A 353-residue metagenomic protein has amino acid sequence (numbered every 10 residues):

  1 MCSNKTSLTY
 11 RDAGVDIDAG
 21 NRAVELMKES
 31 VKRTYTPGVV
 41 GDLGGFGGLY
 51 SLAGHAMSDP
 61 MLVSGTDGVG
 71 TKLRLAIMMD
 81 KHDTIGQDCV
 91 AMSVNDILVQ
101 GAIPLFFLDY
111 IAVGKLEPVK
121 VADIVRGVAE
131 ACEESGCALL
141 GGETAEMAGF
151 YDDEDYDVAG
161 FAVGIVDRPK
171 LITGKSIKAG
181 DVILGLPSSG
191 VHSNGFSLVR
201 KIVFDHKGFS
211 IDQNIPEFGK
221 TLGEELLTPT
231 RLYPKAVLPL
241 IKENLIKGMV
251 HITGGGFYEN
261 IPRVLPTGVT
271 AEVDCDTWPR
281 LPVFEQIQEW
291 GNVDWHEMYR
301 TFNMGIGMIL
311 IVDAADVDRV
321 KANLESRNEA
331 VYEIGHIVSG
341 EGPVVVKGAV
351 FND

Functional and structural regions predicted by a protein language model:
C2-D12, K120-A138, Y151-Y156, S210 (+2 more regions): Glycine-/charge-enriched secondary-structure boundary and capping motifs
C2-P37: N-terminal amphipathic/basic leader segments beginning at the initiator methionine
D16, D67, G180, H251 (+1 more regions): Residue-level signature of catalytic and energy-coupling elements of molecular machines, predominantly ATP/GTP-dependent
V24, A122-V125, F196: Hydrophobic face of alpha-helices
M27, L49, S93-V94, V199-I202 (+4 more regions): Buried hydrophobic packing segments
E29-S189: Glycine-rich phosphate/pyrophosphate-binding loop regions near the starts of catalytic domains
A56-M57, V69-K72, D167-K170, V191-S193 (+4 more regions): Short, acidic Gly/Pro/Ser/Thr-rich loop/turn segments
D157, K170-F218, L222: Short, acidic (Asp/Glu-rich) active-site segment that either coordinates a divalent metal cofactor
